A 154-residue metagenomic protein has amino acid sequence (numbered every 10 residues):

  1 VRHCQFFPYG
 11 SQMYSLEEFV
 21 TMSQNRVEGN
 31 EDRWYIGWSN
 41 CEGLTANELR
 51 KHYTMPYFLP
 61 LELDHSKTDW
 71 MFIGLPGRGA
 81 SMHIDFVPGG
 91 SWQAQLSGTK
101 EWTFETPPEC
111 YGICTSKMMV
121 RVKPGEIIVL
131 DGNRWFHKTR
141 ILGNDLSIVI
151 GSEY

Functional and structural regions predicted by a protein language model:
V1-V129, R134-Y154: N-terminal accessory scaffold of Fe(II)-dependent oxygenases
